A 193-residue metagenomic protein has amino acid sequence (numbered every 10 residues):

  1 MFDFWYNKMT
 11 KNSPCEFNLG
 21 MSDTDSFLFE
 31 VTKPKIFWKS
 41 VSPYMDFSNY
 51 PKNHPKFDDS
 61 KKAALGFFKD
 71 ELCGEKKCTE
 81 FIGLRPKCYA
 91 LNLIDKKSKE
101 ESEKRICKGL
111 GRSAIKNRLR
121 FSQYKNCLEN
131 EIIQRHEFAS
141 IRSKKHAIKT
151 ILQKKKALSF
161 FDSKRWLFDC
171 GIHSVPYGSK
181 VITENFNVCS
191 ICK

Functional and structural regions predicted by a protein language model:
F2-L19, L28-K193: C-terminal, non-catalytic extensions of nucleic-acid polymerases
